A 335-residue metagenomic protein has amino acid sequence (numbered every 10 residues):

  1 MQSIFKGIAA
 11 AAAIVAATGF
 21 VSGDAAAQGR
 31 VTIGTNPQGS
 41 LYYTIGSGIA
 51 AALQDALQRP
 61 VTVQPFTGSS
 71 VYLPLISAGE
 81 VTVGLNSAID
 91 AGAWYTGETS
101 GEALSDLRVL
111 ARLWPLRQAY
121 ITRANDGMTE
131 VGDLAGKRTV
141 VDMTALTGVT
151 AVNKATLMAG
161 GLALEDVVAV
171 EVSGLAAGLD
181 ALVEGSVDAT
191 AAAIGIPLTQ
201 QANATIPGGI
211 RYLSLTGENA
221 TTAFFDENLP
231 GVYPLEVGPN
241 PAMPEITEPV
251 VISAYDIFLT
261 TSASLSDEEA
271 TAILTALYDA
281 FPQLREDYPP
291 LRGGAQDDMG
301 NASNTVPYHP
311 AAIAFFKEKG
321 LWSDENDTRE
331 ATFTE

Functional and structural regions predicted by a protein language model:
M1-A11: Bacterial N-terminal signal peptides that target proteins for export
V15-A25: C-terminal segment of classical bacterial N-terminal signal peptides
Q28, S40, Q58, G68-V71 (+7 more regions): Extracytoplasmic
R30-A56, P60-T62, L116-E184, P282 (+2 more regions): Bilobed "Venus flytrap"/periplasmic-binding protein-like clamshell domains and structurally analogous long
S87-A91, T96-T99, D126, A163-E165 (+2 more regions): Pocket-lining segment of extracytoplasmic ligand-binding domains
G92-T96, D106-R112: Short beta-strand-centered segments that line the small-molecule binding cleft or hinge of alpha/beta clamshell
R138-A155, G231-A272, A276-G293: Ligand-binding clefts/hinges and TM-proximal coupling segments of bilobed small-molecule sensing domains
I194-S214, F224, E268-E335: An extracytoplasmic/periplasmic, membrane-proximal ligand-sensing/linker region
